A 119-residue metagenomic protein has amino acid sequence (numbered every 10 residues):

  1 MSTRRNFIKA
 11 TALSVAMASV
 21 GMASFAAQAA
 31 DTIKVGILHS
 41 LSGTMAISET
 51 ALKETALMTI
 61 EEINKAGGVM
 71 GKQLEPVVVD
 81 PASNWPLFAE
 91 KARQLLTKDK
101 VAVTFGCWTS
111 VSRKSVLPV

Functional and structural regions predicted by a protein language model:
M1, I37, V78-P81: A structural signal for short, well-ordered beta-strand elements
M1-S14: N-terminal secretory signal peptides and thylakoid transit peptides that target proteins across membranes
M17-A27: C-terminal segment of classical bacterial N-terminal signal peptides
F25-I37, K65-Q73: Immediate post-signal peptide segment of exported/extracytoplasmic ligand-binding proteins
G36-T44: Acidic/histidine-rich, surface-exposed loop or edge segments in extracytoplasmic proteins
I47-E54, A66-V119: Beta-alpha junction/loop-to-helix N-cap segments that form part of ligand/metal-binding clefts
K53-E61: Short catalytic helix/loop segments, enriched in acidic residues and glycine and frequently bearing histidine
